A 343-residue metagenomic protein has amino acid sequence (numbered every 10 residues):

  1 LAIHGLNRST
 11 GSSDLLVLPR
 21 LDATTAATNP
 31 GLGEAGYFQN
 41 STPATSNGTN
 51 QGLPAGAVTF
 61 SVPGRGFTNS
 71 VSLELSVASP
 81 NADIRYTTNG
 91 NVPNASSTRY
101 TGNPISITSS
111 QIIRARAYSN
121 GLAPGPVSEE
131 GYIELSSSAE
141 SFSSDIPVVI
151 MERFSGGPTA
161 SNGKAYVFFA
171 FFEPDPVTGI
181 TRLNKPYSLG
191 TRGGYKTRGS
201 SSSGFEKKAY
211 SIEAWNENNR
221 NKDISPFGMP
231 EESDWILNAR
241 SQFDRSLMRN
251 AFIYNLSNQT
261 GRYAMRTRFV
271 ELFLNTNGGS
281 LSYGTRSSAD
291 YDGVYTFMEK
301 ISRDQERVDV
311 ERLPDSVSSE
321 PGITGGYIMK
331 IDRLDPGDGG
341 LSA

Functional and structural regions predicted by a protein language model:
I3-G5, A117: Conserved structural position at the C-terminal beta-strand of extracellular beta-sandwich adhesion modules
N7-S9, T25-A27, N81, V92 (+11 more regions): Short loop/turn segments at secondary-structure transitions that flank enzyme active sites
S12-V17, T87, S96-T98, P126 (+8 more regions): Short, solvent-exposed loop/turn and secondary-structure capping segments
D14-A160, E173-P176: Short, compositionally stereotyped local motifs that mark structural "simplifiers"
L16-L18, S70-S72, G102, S110-I112 (+9 more regions): Extracellular structured ligand-interaction cores
V77, G131-F252, R286: Conserved NTP-binding catalytic cores of kinases and kinase-like/nucleotidyltransferase enzymes across multiple kinase
A209-S241, T260-M265, S282-A343: Internal "kinase-insert"/substrate-recognition segments embedded within catalytic cores of ATP-dependent enzymes
F243-N277: A conserved helix-loop-beta module that forms one wall/lid of the active-site cleft in ATP-utilizing catalytic domains
